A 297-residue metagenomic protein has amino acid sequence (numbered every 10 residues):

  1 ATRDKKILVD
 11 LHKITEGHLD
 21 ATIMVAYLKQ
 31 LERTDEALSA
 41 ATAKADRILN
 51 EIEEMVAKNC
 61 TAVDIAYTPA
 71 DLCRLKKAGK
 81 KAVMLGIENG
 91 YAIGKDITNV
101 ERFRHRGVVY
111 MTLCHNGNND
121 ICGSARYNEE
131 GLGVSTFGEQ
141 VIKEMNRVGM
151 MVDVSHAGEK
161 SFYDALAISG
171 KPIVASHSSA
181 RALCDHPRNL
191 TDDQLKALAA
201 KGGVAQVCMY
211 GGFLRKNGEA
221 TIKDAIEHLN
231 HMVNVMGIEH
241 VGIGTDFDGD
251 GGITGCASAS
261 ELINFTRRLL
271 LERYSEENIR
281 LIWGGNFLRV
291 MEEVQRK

Functional and structural regions predicted by a protein language model:
A1-E130, D185-I243, F247-K297: N-terminal hydrophobic targeting/anchoring segments and the immediately downstream early-domain regions of hydrolases
A92-G94, H105-R188: Divalent metal-binding pocket/active-site signature
